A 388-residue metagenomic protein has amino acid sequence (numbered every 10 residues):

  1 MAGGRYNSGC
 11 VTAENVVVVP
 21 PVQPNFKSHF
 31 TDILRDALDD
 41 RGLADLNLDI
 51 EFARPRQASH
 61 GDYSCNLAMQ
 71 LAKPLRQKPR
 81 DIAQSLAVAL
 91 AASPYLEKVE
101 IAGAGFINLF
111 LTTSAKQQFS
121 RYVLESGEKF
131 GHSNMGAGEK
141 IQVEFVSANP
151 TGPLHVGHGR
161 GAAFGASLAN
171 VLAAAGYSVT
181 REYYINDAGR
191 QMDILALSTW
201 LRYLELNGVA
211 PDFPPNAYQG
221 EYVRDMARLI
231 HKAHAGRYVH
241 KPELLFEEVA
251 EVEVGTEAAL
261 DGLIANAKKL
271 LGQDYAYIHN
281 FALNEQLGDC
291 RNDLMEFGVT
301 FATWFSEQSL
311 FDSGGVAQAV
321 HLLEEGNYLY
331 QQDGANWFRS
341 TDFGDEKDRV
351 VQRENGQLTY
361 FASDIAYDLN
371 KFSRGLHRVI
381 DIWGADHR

Functional and structural regions predicted by a protein language model:
G9, D45-C65, Q70, Q77-R388: NTP-dependent nucleotidyl-transfer catalytic core
C10-F52: Charged, compositionally biased N-terminal leader segments and the immediate start of the first structured element
